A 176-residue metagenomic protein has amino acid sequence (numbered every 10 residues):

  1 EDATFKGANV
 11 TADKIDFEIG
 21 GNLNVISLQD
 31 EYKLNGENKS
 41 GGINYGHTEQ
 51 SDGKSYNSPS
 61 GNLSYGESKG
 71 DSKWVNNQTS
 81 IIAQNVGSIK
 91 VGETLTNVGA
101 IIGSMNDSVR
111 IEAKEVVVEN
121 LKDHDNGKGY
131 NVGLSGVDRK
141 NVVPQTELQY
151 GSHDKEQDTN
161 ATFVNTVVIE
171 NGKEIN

Functional and structural regions predicted by a protein language model:
E1-N176: Binding/recognition "hotspot" determinant
